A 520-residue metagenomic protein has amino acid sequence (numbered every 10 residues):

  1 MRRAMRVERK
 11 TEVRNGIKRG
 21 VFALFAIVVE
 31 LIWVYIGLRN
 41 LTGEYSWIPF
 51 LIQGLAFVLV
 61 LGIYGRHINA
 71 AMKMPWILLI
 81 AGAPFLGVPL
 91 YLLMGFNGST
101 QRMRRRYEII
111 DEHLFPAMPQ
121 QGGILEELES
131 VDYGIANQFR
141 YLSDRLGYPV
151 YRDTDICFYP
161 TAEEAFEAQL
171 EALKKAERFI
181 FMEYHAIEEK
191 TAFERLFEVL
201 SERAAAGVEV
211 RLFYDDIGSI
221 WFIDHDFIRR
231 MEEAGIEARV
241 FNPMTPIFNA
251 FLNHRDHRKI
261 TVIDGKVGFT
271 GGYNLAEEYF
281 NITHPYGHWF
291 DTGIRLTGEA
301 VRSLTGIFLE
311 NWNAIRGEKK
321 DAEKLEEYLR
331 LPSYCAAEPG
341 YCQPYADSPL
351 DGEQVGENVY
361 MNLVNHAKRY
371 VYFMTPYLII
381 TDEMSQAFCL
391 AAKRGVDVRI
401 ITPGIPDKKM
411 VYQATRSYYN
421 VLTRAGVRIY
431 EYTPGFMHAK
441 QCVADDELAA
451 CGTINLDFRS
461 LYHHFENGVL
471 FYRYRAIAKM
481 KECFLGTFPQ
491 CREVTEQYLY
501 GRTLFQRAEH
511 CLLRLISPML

Functional and structural regions predicted by a protein language model:
M1-N358, N362, H366, P406 (+5 more regions): N-terminal localization/anchoring segments of enzymes in phospholipid and broader phosphate metabolism
H185, P376-Y377, V411: Glycine- and other small-residue-rich loops at beta-strand/loop junctions that grip anionic moieties
A367, Y377-V398, P403, K408: Helical hairpin unit composed of two closely spaced alpha helices linked by a short loop
M374-T375, T402, Y432, C451-G452: Thr-Gly-centered strand-to-loop micro-motif
A387-A391, S417, L485-G486: Short, solvent-exposed amphipathic alpha-helical segments in soluble enzyme and RNA/protein-processing domains
A414, G426: CN hydrolase (nitrilase-like) catalytic-core segments centered on the catalytic cysteine and neighboring Lys/Glu
K440: Catalytic-core elements of nucleic-acid end-processing and repair enzymes
